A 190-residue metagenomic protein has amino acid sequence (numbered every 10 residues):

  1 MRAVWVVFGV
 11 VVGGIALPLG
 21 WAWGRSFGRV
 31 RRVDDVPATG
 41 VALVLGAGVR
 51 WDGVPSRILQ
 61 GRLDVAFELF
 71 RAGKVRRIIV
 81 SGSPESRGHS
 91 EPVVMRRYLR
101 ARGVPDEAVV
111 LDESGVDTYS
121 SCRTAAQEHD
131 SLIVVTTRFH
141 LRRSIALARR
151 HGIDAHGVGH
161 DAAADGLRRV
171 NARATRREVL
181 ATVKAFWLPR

Functional and structural regions predicted by a protein language model:
M1-D34: N-terminal type II signal-anchor transmembrane helix that functions as the membrane-insertion/stop-transfer segment
W21-T175: A structural signal for short, hydrophobic/glycine-enriched beta-strand patches
N171-R190: A transmembrane-helix-recognition feature enriched in membrane-embedded lipid enzymes and envelope glyco-/phospholipid
